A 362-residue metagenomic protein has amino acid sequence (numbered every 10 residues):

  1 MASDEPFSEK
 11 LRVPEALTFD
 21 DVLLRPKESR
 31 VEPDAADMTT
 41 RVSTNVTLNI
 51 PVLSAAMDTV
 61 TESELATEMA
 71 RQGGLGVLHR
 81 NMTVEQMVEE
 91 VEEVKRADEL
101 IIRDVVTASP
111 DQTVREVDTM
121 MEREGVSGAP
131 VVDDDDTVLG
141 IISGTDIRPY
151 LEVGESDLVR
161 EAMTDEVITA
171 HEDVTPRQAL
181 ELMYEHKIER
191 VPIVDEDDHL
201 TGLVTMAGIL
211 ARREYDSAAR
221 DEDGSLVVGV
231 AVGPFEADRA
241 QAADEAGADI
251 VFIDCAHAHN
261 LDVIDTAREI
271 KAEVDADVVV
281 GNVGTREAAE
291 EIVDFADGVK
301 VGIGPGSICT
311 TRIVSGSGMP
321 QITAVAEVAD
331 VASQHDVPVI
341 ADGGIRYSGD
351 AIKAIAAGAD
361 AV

Functional and structural regions predicted by a protein language model:
M1-V117, E122-E124: N-terminal capping/small domains of soluble enzymes
D34, T83-E92, E152, H199-A219 (+4 more regions): Active-site-adjacent beta->alpha loops and helix N-cap segments on the catalytic face of soluble alpha/beta enzymes
T47-V52, L100-V105, D221-A231, E269-G284 (+2 more regions): Short beta-strand/loop segments at the ligand-binding rim of alpha/beta enzyme cores
A56-D58, A108-G125, V132-D133, L151 (+4 more regions): The conserved cystathionine-beta-synthase
E64-A66, D238-A246, V283-V301, A341 (+1 more regions): Catalytic cores of alpha/beta
A70-L75, E245-V251, E273-A276, D294-G298 (+3 more regions): Glycine-enriched alpha-helix->loop->beta-strand junction motifs that scaffold or abut catalytic
V77-N81, T107-A108, G128-P130, T169-H171 (+7 more regions): Catalytic beta/alpha-barrel core
L78-T83, V126, P130, V138-V153 (+4 more regions): Short beta->alpha transition motifs characteristic of CBS
